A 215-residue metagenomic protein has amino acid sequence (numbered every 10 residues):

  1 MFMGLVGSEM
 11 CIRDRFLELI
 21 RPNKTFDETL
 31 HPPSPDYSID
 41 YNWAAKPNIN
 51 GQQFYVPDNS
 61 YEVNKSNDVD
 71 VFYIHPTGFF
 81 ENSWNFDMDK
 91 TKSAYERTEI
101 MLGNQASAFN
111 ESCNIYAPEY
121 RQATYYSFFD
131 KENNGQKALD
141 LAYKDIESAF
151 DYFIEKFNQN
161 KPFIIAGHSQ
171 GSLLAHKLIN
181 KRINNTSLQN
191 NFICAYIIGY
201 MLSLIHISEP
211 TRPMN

Functional and structural regions predicted by a protein language model:
M1-I12, I205-N215: Single conserved hydrophobic/aromatic residue that forms the stacking wall/gate of nucleotide- or nucleobase-binding
S8, R13-L102, N215: Flexible, membrane-associating and regulatory peripheral segments of lipid-active enzymes
F16-E28, Y73-K161: Active-site catalytic motif of lipid deacylating hydrolases and related acyltransferases
V63-N67, F109-E111, F157-N158, S187-Q189: Extracellular/periplasmic catalytic domains that process cell-envelope and extracellular macromolecules
E147-Q159, K181-L204, S208, R212: Surface cap/lid and interfacial helix-loop subdomains adjacent to catalytic sites that gate substrate access
G167, G171: Gly/Ala-rich beta-loop-alpha elbow adjacent to hydrolase catalytic centers
L174-L178: Hydrolases whose catalytic domains are alpha/beta-hydrolase-1, hotdog thioesterase, or metallo-beta-lactamase-like
